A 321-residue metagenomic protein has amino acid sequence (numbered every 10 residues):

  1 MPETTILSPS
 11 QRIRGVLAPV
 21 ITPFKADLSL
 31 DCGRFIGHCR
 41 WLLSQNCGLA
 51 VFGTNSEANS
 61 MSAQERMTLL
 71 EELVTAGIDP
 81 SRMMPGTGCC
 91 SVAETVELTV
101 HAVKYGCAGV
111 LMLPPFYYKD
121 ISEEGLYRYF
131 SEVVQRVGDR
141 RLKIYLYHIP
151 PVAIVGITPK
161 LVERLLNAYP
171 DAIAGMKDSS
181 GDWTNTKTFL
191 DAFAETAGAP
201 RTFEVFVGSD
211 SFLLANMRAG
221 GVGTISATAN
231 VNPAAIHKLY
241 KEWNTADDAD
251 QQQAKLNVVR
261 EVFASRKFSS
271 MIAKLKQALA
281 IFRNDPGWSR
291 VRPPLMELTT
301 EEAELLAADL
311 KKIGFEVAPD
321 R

Functional and structural regions predicted by a protein language model:
P2-G156: Active-site beta->alpha loop and helix N-cap motifs at the rims of alpha/beta catalytic domains
P2-S8, R12-I21, W41, Q45-N46 (+2 more regions): C-terminal alpha-helical cap/extension of soluble enzyme domains
T22-A26, A63, P159, L214 (+2 more regions): Generic structural "secondary-structure junction" signal
S29, S60, C89, F203-E204 (+2 more regions): Residue-level marker of alpha-helix boundaries and capping positions
F35, R66, L70, T95 (+7 more regions): A general structural signal for well-ordered alpha-helical segments in protein cores
L70, H101, F130-S131, F193 (+2 more regions): Short alpha-helix boundary/capping motifs
R136-R140, P150-F268: Catalytic alpha/beta core domains of metabolic enzymes, predominantly
